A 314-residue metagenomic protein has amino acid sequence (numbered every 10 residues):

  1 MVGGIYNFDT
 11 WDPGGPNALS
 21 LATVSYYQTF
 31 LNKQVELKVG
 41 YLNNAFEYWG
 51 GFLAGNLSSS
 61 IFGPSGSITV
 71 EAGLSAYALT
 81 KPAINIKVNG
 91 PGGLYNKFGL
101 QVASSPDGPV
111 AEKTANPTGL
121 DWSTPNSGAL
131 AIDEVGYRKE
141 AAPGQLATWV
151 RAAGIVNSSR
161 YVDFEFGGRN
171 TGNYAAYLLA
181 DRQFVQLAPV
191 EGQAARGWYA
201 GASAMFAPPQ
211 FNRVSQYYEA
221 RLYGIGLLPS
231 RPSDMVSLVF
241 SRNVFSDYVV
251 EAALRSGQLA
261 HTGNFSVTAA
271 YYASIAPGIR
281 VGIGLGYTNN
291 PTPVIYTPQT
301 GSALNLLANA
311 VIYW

Functional and structural regions predicted by a protein language model:
M1, L31-Q34, G92-G93, K139-W149 (+3 more regions): Short loop/turn motifs that connect adjacent beta-strands in outer-membrane beta-barrel proteins
M1-P106, N212-A252: Outer membrane beta-barrel
V2, L37-V39, I86, N96-F98 (+6 more regions): Membrane-embedded beta-strand positions of outer-membrane beta-barrel proteins
Y6, Y41-A45, L100-S104, K139 (+7 more regions): Transmembrane beta-strands of outer-membrane beta-barrel pores
G14-A18, L74-A76, D121-S127, G167-Y174 (+4 more regions): Replace "Gram-negative outer membrane beta-barrel proteins" with "bacterial and organellar outer membrane beta-barrel
V24-Q28, I84-V88, D133-K139, L178-R182 (+4 more regions): Residues on the lipid-exposed face of transmembrane beta-strands in outer-membrane beta-barrel proteins
A103-L179, L187: Surface-exposed beta-loop-beta
T300-W314: Outer-membrane beta-barrel "beta-signal"
